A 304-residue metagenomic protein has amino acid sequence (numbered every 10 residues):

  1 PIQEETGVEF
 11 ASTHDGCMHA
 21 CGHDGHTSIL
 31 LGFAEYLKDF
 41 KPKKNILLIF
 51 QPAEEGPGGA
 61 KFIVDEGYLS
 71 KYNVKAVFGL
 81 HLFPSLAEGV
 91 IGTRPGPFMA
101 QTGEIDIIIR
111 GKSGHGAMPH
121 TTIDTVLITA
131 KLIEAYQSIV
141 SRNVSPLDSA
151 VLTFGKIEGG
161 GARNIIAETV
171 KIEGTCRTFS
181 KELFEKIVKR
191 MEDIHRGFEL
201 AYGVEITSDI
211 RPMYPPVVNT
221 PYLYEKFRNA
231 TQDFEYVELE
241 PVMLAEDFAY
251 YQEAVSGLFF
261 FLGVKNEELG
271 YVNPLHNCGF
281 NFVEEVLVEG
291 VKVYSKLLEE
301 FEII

Functional and structural regions predicted by a protein language model:
P1-M18, D24-G25, F40-A167, E246: Histidine/acidic-residue-rich, glycine-tolerant segments that coordinate divalent metal ions
T27-A34: DPxDG-like acidic metal-binding loop motif
G32, G58-F62, H120, K186-K189 (+1 more regions): Generic recognition of short, well-ordered alpha-helical segments
E35, R110-K112, K265: Short loop segments at secondary-structure junctions
E35-D39, D65, K296-E299: Short, well-ordered alpha-helices that flank and scaffold nucleotide-derived cofactor binding pockets
A130-I304: Metal-dependent amide/peptide-bond hydrolase catalytic core, centered on the "pita-bread" metallohydrolase fold
